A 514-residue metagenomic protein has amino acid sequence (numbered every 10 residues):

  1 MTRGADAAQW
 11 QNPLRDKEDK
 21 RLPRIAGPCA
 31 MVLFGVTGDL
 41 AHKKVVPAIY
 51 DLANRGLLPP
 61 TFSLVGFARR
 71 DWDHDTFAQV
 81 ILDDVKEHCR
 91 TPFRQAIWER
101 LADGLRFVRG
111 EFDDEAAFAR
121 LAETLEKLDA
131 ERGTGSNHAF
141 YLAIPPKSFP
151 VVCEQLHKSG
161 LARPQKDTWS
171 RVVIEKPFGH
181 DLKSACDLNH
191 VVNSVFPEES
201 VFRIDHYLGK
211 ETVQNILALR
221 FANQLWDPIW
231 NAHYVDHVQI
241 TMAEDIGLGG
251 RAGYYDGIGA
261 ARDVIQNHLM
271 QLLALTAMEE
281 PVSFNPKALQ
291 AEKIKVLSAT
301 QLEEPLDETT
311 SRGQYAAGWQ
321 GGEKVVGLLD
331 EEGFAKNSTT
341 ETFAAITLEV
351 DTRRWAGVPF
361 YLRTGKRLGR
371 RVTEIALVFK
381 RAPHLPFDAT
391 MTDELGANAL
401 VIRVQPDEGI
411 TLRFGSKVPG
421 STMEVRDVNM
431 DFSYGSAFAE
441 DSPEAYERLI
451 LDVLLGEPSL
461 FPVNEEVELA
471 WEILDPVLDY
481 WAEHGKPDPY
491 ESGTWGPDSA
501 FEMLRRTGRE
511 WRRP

Functional and structural regions predicted by a protein language model:
M1-I174, F178-P514: Secretory/organelle targeting and membrane-embedding segments
